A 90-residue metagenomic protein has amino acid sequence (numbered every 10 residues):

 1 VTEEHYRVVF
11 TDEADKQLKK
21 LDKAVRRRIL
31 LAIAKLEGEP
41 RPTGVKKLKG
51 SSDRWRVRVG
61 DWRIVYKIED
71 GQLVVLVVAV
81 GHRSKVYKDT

Functional and structural regions predicted by a protein language model:
V1-V9, E13-K20, A24-R27, P42 (+2 more regions): Enriched for short, Lys/Arg-rich terminal
A32-V57: A short, surface-exposed loop/turn module that caps and links secondary-structure elements
